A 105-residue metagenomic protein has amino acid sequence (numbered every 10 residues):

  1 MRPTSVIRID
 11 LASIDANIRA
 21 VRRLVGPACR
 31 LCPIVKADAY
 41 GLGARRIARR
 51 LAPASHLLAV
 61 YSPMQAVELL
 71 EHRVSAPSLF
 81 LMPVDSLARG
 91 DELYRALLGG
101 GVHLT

Functional and structural regions predicted by a protein language model:
M1-P3: Gly-rich Lys/Arg/Thr-decorated short loops/hinges at beta-loop-alpha junctions or inter-strand turns that position
S5-R8, D15-A16, P27-T105: Active-site-proximal beta-alpha core segment in soluble small-molecule metabolic enzymes
L24: Conserved PLP-enzyme active-site core in the AAT-like
